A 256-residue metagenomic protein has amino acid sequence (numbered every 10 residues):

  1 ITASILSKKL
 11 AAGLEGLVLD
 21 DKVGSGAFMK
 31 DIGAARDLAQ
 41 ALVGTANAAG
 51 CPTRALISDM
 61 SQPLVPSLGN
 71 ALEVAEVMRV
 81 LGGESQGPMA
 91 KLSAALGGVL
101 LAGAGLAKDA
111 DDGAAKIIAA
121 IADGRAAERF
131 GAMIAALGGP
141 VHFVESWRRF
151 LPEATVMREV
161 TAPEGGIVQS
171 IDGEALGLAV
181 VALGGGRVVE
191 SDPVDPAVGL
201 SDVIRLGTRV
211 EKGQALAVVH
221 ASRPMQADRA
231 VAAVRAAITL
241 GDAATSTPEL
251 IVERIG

Functional and structural regions predicted by a protein language model:
I1-G256: Well-ordered secondary-structure scaffolds
